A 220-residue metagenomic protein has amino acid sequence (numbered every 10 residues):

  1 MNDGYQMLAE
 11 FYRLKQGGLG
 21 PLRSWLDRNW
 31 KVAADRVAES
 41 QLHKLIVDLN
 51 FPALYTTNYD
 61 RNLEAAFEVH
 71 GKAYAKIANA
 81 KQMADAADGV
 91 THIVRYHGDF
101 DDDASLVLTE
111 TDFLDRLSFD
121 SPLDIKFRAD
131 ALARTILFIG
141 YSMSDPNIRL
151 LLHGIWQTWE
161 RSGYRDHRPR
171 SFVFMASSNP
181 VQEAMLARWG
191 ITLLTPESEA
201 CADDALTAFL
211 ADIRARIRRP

Functional and structural regions predicted by a protein language model:
M1-V47, P52-Y55, L63, E199: Gly/serine-rich nucleotide phosphate-binding loop at the start of the catalytic core of nucleotide/ADP-ribose-handling
R13-L26, V32, T91-E110: A charged nuclease-like catalytic/ligand-binding cleft shared by nucleic-acid processing domains
G18, V37, Q41-F51, H70-A73 (+3 more regions): SIR2/sirtuin-family catalytic core signature
Y55, I93-R95, L137-F138: Structural motif
E64-E68: Conserved subregion of the PPM/PP2C metallophosphatase catalytic domain
L108-I125: Active-site glycine-rich loop that binds ribose-phosphate moieties when present
